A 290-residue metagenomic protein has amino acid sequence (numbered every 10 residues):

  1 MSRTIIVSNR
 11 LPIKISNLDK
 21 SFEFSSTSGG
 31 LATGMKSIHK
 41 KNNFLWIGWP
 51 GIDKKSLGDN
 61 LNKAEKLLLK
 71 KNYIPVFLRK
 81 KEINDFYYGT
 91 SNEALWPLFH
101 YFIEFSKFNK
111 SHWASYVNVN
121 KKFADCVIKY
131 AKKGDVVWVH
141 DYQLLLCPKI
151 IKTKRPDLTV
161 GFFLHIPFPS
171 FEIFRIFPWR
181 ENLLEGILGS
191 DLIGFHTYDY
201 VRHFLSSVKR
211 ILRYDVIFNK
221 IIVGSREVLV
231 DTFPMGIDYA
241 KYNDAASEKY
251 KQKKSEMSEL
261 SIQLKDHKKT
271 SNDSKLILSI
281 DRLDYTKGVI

Functional and structural regions predicted by a protein language model:
M1-I290: Catalytic cores of carbohydrate-active enzymes across secretory and cytosolic contexts
